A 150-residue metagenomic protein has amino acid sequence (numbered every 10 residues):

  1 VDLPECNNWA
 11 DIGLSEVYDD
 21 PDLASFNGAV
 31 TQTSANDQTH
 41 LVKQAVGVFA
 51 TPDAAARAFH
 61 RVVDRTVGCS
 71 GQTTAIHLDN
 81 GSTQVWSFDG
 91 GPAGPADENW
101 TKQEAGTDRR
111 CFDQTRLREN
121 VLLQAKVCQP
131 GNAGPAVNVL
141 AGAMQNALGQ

Functional and structural regions predicted by a protein language model:
V1-V42, G47: Short, compositionally biased low-complexity segments enriched in polar/charged residues
D2, D64-R110: Short Gly/Thr-rich strand-loop-strand
E5-W9, G68-S70, R110-F112, V127-Q129: Sequence contexts marking disulfide-bonded cysteines in secreted/extracellular proteins
Q32-N80: Extracellular-facing segments of soluble proteins and assemblies that are Gly/Ser/Thr-biased and enriched in aromatics
H40-K43, T107-D113: Short, surface-exposed coil-to-beta transition loops
K43-A45, R116-Q129: Short, well-ordered beta-strand elements
F49-A54, G90-D97, E119: A short, structured loop/turn motif at beta-sheet edges
A125-Q150: Surface-exposed amphipathic alpha-helical segments
